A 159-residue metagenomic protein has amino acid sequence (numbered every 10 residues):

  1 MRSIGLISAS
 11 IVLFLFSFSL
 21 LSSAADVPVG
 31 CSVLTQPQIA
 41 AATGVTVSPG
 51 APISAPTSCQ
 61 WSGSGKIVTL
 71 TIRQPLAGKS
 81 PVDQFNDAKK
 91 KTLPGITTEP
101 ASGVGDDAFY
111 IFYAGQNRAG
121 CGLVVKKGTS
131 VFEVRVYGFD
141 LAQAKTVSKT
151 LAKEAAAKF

Functional and structural regions predicted by a protein language model:
M1-S8: Positively charged n-region of N-terminal signal peptides that target proteins for export
S8-S19: Bacterial N-terminal signal peptides
L21-S23: Signal peptide processing junction and immediate N-terminal pro/mature segment of secreted/exported proteins
A25-D26, S32, G95-F159: A short, solvent-exposed beta-edge/loop patch
A25-T43: Short N-terminal segments immediately surrounding and downstream of signal-peptide cleavage
C31, Q36, T57-C59, C121: Functionally engaged cysteine thiol sites
T35, T43-V47, G63, A155-F159: Sec/Tat-exported extracytoplasmic proteins
V45-R118: Short, solvent-exposed recognition patches
